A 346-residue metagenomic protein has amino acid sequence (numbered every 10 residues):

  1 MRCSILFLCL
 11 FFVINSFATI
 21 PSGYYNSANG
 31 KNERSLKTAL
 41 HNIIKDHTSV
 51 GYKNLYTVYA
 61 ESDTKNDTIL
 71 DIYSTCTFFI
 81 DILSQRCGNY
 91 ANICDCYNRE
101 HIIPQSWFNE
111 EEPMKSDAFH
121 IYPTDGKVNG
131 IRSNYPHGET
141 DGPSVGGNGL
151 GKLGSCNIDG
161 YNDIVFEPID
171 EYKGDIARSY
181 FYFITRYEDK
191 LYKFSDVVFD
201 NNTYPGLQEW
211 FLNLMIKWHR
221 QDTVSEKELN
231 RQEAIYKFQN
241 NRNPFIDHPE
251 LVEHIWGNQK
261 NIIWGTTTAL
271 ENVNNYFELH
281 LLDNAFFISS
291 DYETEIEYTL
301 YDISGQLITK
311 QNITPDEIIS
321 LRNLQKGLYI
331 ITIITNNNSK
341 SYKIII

Functional and structural regions predicted by a protein language model:
M1-I5, I346: Positively charged n-region of N-terminal signal peptides that target proteins for export
V13-N15: N-terminal signal peptide c-region/cleavage motif recognized by signal peptidases
A18-F79: N-terminal module-boundary/linker segments of secreted carbohydrate-active enzymes
Y90-N98, I103-T266: Domain-level detector of nuclease and nuclease-like folds in predominantly extracellular/periplasmic contexts
K260-N284, D291: Residue-level detector of functionally pivotal "anchor" positions at catalytic/ligand-binding pockets or at interdomain
A285, L307-L324, S339: Glycine-centered tight-turn motifs at strand-turn-strand junctions
L300-I308, Y329: Short, glycine-anchored, charge-dense loop/turn motifs used at functional sites
K326-I346: C-terminal tail/sorting-segment detector
